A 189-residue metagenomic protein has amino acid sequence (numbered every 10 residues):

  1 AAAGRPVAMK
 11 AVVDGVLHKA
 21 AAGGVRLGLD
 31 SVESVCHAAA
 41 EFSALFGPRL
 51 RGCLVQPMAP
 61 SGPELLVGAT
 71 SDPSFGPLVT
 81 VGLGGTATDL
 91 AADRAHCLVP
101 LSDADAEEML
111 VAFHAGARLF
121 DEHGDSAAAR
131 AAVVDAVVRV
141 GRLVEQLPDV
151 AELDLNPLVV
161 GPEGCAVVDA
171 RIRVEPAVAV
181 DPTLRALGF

Functional and structural regions predicted by a protein language model:
A1-F189: ATP-dependent carboxylate/acyl-activation modules
